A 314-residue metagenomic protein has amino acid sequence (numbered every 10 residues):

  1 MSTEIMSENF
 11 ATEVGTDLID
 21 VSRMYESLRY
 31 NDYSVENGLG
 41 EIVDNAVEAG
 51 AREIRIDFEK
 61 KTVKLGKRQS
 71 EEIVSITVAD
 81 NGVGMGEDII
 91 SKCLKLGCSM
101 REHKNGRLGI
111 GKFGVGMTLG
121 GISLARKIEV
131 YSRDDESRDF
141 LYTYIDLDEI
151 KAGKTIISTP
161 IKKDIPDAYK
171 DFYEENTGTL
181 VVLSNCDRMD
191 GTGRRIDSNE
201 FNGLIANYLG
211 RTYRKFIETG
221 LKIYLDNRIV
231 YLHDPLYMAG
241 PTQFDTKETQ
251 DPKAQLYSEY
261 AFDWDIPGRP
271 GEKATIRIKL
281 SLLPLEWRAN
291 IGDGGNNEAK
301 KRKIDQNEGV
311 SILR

Functional and structural regions predicted by a protein language model:
M1-E71, D88-S91: Bergerat-fold GHKL ATPase/HATPase_c domain
E71-I76, T179: Short beta-strand element(s) in the Bergerat
D80: Acidic ATP/Mg2+-coordinating residue in the GHKL
G84-G86: A short glycine-centered beta->alpha linker in the GHKL/HATPase_c
I89, L94-C98, N307-R314: A short, contiguous, amphipathic alpha-helix enriched in charged residues
K92-I110: Bergerat-fold ATP-binding/catalytic subdomain of histidine kinases
K104-Y231: GHKL-type ATPase core
N207, E218-R314: GHKL/Bergerat-fold ATPase module in large chromosome/replication-associated machines
